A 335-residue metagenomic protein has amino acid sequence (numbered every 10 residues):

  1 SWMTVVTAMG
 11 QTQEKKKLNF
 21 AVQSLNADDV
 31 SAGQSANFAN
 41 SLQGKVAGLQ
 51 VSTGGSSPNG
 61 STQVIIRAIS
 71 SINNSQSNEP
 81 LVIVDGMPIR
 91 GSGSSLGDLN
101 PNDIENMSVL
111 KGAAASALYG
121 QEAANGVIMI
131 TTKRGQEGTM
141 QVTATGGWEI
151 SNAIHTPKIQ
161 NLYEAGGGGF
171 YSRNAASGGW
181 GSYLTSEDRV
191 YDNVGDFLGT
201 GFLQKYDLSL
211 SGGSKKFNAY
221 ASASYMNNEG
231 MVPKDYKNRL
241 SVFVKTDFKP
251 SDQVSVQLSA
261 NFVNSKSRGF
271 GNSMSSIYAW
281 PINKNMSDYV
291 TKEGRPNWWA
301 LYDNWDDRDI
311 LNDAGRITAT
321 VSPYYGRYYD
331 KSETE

Functional and structural regions predicted by a protein language model:
S1-Q11, L42-Q43, G86, M107-V109 (+2 more regions): N-terminal secretion/transport leader regions
W2-M3, S24, G48, N106: Extracellular/lumenal ectodomain signal focusing on beta-strand-rich modules and carbohydrate-recognition contexts
K15, A21-S24, D28-S35, K45-G48 (+10 more regions): Residues embedded in well-ordered regular secondary structure
N40, P80, D85-A113: Short acidic/polar hinge/loop motifs at secondary-structure boundaries that mediate gating or recognition
S95, Y119-G120, V232-Y236: Short, solvent-exposed loop/turn segments at secondary-structure boundaries
E105, K237, F243-P250, E335: A conserved hydrophobic secondary-structure block that centers on an alpha-helix together with its immediately flanking
E105, V109-Q136, F248, D252-V256 (+1 more regions): Repeat-solenoid scaffold signature
T143-T145, Y220-S224, S241-K245, Q257-V263: Outer-envelope exported proteins of Gram-negative bacteria
